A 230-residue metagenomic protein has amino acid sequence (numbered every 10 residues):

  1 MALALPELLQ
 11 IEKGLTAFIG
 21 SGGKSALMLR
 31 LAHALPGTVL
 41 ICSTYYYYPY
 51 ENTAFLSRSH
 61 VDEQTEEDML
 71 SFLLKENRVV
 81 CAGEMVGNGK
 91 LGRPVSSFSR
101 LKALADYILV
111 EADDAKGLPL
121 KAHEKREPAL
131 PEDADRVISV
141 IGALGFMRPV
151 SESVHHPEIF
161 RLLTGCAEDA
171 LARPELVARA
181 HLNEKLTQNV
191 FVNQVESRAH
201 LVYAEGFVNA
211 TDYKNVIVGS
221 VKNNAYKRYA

Functional and structural regions predicted by a protein language model:
A2-G37: Walker A (P-loop) phosphate-binding motif
F18, V39-S43, C81-G83, I108-A112 (+3 more regions): General beta-strand structural signal in soluble alpha/beta enzymes
S21, T44, A112, G142-A143 (+4 more regions): G-domain G4 guanine-recognition motif of GTPases
A32-E84: N-terminal phosphate/diphosphate-binding loop that engages ATP/GTP or pyrophosphate donors across diverse enzyme folds
E51-L56, L201-D212: Short, aromatic/basic amphipathic alpha-helical patches
R58-E67, E152-E168: Acidic, Ser/Thr-rich peripheral helices and adjacent loops at domain boundaries
V80-A122: Phosphate-binding/switch loop-helix module in NTP-utilizing enzymes
E124-F146: Inter-motif core of Ras-like GTPase G domains
